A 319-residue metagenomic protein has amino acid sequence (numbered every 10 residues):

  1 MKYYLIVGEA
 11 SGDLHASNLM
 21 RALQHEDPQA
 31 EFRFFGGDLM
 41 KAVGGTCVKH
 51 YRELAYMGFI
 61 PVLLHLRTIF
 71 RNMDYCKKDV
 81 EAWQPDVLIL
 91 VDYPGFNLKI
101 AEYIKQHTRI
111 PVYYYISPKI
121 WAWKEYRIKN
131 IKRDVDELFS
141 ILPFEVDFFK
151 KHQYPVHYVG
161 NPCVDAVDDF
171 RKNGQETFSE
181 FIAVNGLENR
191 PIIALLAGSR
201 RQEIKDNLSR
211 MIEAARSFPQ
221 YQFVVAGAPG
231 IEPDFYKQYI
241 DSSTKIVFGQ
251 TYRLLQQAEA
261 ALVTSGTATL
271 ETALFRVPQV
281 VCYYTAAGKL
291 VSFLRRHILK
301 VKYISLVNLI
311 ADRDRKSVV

Functional and structural regions predicted by a protein language model:
M1-V319: Nucleotide-activated sugar donor-binding and catalytic core shared by glycosyltransferases and related lipid-linked
